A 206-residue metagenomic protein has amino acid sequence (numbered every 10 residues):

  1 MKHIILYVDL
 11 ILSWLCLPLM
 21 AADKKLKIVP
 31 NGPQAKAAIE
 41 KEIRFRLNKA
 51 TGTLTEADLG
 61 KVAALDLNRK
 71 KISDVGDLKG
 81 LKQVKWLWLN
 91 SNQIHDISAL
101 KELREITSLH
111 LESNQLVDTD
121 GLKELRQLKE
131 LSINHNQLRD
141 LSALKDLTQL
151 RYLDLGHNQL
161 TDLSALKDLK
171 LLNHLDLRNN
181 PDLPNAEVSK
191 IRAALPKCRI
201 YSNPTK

Functional and structural regions predicted by a protein language model:
K2-W86, A99, G121, K170 (+1 more regions): N-terminal capping/linker segments that flank leucine-rich repeat
L65, L87-L89, L109-L111, L131-I133 (+3 more regions): Conserved hydrophobic beta-strand positions in leucine-rich repeat
S73-D74, H95-I97, V117-T119, R139-L141 (+2 more regions): Per-repeat structural element of leucine-rich repeats
L78-G80, L100-E102, L122-E124, L144-D146 (+1 more regions): Low-complexity, polar/charged sequence tracts that form flexible coils or short amphipathic helices and often embed
E105-I106, Q127-E130, Q149-R151: Change "centered on extracellular leucine-rich repeats
L155, D162, L166-L177: N-terminal/domain-start segments enriched in small and hydrophobic, helix-friendly residues, covering either
